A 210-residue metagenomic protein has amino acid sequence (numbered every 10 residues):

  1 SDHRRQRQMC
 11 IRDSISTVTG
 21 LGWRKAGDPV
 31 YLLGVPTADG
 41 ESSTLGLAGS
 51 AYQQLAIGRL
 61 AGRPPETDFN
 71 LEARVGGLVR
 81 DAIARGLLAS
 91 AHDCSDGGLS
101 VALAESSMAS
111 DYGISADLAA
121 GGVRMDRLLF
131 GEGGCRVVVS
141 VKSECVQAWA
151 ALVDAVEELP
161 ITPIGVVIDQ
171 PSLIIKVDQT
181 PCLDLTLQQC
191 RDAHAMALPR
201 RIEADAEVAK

Functional and structural regions predicted by a protein language model:
S1-R7, I11: Single conserved hydrophobic/aromatic residue that forms the stacking wall/gate of nucleotide- or nucleobase-binding
R5, A61-P64, L71-G76, I83-K210: Glycine-/charge-enriched secondary-structure boundary and capping motifs
Q8, L32-G34, S140: Short beta-strand segments
R12-D13, V35-T37, K142-E144: Short loop segments at secondary-structure junctions
S14, T37-Q53: Short, Lys/Arg- and Gly-enriched loop/turn segments at beta-strand edges
S14-T19, A48, M125-D126, P160: Glycine-rich, flexible loop/turn motifs
S14-V35: Acidic/histidine-enriched ion/cofactor-binding microenvironments in catalytic or ligand-binding pockets
A48-E66: Gly-rich Lys/Arg/Thr-decorated short loops/hinges at beta-loop-alpha junctions or inter-strand turns that position
